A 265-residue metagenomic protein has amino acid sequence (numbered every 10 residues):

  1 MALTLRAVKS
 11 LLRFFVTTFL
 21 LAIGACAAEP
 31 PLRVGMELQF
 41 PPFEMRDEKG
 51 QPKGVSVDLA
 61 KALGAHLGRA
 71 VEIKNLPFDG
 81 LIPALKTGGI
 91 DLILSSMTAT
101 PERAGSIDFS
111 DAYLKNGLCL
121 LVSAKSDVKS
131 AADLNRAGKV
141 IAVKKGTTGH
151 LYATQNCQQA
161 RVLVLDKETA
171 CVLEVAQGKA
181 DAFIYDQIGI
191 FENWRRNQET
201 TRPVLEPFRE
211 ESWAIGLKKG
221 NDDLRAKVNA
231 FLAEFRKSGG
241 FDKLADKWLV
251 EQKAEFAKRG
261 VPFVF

Functional and structural regions predicted by a protein language model:
E29-S96, G105, V164: Extracytoplasmic small-molecule ligand-binding "clamshell" domains of the periplasmic binding protein/Venus flytrap
L38, L114-V122, Q187-A233, E251-F265: Periplasmic-binding protein-like
R46-E48, A60-G68, A131-A137, G149-D166 (+1 more regions): Ligand-binding cleft/hinge of the Venus flytrap
V57-H66, K125-S126, A132, K145-T147 (+1 more regions): Extended ligand-binding regions for polar small-molecule ligands
A70-P77, V143, A160-E168, E174: Short beta-strand-to-loop elements that line the ligand-binding cleft of bilobed periplasmic-binding protein-like
G80-P83, S95-S106, Y152-Q155, A176-R209: A ligand-binding cleft/hinge motif common to bilobed small-molecule-binding domains
V122-V140: Flexible hinge/capping segments at coil-to-helix
T148-L165, P203, A233-F265: Ligand-binding clefts/hinges and TM-proximal coupling segments of bilobed small-molecule sensing domains
